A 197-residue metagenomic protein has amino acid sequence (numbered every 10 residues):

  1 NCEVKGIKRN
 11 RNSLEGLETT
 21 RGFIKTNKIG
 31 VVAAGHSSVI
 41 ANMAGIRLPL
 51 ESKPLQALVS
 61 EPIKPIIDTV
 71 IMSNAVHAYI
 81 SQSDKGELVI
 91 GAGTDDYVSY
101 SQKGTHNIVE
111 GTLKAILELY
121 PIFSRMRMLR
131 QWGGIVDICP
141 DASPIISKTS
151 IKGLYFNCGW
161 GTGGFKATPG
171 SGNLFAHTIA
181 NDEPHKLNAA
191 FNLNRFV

Functional and structural regions predicted by a protein language model:
N1-E15: A conserved short coil-to-beta-strand element within the FAD-binding core of flavoproteins
E3-G6, K25, V59, R127: Residues located in well-ordered beta-strands
T19, F23-D68: Central helical "cap/lid" subdomain
G35-H36, K114, G170: Alpha-helix/helix-capping structural signal
P62-G153: Active-site lid/adjacent beta-loop-alpha segment flanking the redox-cofactor pocket in flavoenzymes
L117-V197: C-terminal catalytic lobe of FAD-dependent flavoproteins
